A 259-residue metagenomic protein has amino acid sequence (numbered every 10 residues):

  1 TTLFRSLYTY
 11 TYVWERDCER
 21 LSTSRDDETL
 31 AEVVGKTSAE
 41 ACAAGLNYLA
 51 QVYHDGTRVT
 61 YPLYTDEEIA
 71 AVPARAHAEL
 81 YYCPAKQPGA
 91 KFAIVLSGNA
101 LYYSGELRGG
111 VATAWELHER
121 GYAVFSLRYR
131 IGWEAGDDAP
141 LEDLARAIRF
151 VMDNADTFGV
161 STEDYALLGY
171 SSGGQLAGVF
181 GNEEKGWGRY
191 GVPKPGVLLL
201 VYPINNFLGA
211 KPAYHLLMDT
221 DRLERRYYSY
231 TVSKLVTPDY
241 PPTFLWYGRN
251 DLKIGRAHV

Functional and structural regions predicted by a protein language model:
T2-L3, H258: Short, small-residue-biased leader/transition segments that mark boundaries at the very start of proteins
L7-P88, D137, G209: N-terminal cap/lid segment of alpha/beta-hydrolase-fold proteins
A78-G89, F158, V232-T237: Short beta-strand-to-loop junctions in surface cap/lid or active-site-entrance loops
A90-N99: Short beta-strand element of the alpha/beta-hydrolase
G105-T113, L127-T162: Catalytic nucleophile-loop/oxyanion-hole region of alpha/beta-hydrolase and closely related hydrolase-like folds
R146-L216, L223, Y227-Y228: Primarily recognizes the serine-hydrolase "nucleophile elbow" in alpha/beta-hydrolase and SGNH/GDSL folds
N206-F207, N250-I254: Acidic catalytic loop of the alpha/beta-hydrolase fold
D239, F244-Y247: Short beta-strand/loop motif that positions the catalytic acidic residue of the alpha/beta-hydrolase fold
